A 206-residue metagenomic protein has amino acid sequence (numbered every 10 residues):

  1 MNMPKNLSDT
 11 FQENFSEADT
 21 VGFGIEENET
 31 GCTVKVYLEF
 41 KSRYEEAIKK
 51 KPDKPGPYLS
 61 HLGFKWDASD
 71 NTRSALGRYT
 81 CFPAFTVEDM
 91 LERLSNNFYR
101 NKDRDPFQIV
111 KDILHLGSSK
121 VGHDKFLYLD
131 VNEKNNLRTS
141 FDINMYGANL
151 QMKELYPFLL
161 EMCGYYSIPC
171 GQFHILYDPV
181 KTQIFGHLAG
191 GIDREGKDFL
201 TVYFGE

Functional and structural regions predicted by a protein language model:
M1-C32: An N-terminal, globular interaction/scaffold subdomain
M1-P4, A47-G56, F98, G147-S167: Extended intrinsically disordered, low-complexity coil regions enriched in Ser, Thr, Gly, Ala and often Pro
D19-F23, P57-D67, F126-D130: Repeated scaffold domains used in trafficking and secretory/extracellular systems, primarily beta-propellers
G24-L59: Hydrophobic, ordered structural segments
C32-R43, A75-F85, L137-L150, Y203-E206: Extracellular/lumenal glycan-associated surfaces
K50-V121: Surface-exposed beta-loop interaction hotspot
P106-T182: Intrinsically disordered, low-complexity segments enriched in Gly and acidic/Ser/Thr residues that form flexible
F185-E206: Hydrophobic, glycine-enriched assembly/anchoring segments
